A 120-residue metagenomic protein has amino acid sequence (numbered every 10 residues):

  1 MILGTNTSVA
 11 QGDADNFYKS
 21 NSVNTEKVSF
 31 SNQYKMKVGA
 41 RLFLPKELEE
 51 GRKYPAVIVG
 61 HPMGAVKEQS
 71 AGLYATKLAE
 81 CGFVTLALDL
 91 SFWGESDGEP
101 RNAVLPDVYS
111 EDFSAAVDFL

Functional and structural regions predicted by a protein language model:
M1-A10: N-terminal membrane-anchoring alpha-helices
V9-R52: N-terminal cap/lid segment of alpha/beta-hydrolase-fold proteins
V38, P45, E50, V66 (+2 more regions): Alpha/beta-hydrolase superfamily serine-hydrolase fold, recognizing
G51-P62: Short beta-strand element of the alpha/beta-hydrolase
P55, L73, A115: Short Gly/charged-rich anion-binding patches and loops
G64-T76, L90: The serine-hydrolase catalytic nucleophile loop
K67-S70, W93-L120: Catalytic nucleophile-loop/oxyanion-hole region of alpha/beta-hydrolase and closely related hydrolase-like folds
K77-D97: Conserved alpha/beta-hydrolase
